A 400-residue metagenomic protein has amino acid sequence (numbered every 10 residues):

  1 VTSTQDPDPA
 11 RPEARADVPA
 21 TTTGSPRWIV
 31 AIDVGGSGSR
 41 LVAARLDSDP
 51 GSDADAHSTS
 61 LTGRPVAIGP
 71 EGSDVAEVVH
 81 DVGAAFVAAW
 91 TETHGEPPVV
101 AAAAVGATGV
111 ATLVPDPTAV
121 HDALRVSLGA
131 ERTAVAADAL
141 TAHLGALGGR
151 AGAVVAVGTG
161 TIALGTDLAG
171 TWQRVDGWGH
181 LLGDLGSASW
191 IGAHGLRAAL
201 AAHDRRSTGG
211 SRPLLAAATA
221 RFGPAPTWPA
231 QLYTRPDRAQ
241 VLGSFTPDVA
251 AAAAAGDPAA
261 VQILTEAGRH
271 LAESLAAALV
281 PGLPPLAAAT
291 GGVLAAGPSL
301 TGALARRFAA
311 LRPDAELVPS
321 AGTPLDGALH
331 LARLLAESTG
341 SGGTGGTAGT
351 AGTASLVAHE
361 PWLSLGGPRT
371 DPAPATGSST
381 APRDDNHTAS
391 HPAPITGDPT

Functional and structural regions predicted by a protein language model:
T2-V99, A146-A151, L196-T400: ATP-binding/phosphotransfer module of carbohydrate and carboxylate kinases, centering on a glycine-rich
P65-E71, F86-V135, L144-L147: Short beta-strand-loop/turn "lid" adjacent to the catalytic site in phosphate-handling enzymes
I68-G69, G109, G177-L185, D314-P319: A short glycine/serine-rich beta->alpha loop
A104-V110, V157-T159, P285-G297: Glycine-rich beta-strand-to-loop/alpha-helix junction loops that act as flexible
T118, T161-V175, T246, P298-L311: Acidic-glycine-rich active-site phosphate/pyrophosphate-binding loop
L124-R132, T171-G179, R307-E316: Glycine/charged-rich beta-loop-alpha catalytic/anionic-binding loops adjacent to active sites
T133-T141, A156-V157, L185, E316-L325: Active-site nucleophile and cofactor-binding loops and adjacent substrate-binding regions of central metabolic enzymes
R150-D204: Glycine-rich phosphate-binding loop of actin/hexokinase-like ATP-binding domains
